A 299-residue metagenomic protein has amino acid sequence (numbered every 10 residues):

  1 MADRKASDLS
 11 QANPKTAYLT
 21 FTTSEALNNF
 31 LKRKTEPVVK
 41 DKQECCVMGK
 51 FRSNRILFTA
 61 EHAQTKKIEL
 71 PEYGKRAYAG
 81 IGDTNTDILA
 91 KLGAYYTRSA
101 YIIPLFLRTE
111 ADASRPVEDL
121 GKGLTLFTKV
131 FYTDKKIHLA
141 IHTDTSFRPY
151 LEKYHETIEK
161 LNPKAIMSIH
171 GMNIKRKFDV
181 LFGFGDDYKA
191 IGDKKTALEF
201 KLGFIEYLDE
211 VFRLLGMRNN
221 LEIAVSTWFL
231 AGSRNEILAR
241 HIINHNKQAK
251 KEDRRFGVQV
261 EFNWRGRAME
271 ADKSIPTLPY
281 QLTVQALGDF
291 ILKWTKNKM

Functional and structural regions predicted by a protein language model:
A2-M299: N-terminal catalytic or cofactor-binding beta/alpha core of small enzyme domains
